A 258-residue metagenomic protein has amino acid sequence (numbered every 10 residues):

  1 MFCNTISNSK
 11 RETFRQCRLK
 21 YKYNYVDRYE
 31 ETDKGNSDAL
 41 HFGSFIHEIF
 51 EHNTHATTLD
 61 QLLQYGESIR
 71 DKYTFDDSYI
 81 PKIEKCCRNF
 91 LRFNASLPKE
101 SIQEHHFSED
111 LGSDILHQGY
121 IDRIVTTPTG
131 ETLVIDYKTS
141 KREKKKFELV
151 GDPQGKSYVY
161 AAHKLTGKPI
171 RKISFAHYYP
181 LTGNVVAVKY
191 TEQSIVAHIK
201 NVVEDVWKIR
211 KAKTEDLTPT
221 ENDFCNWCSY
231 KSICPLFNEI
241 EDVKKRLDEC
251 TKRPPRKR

Functional and structural regions predicted by a protein language model:
M1-C3, L19-T32, Q64-R70, V134 (+2 more regions): Short amphipathic alpha-helical segments and their helix-coil junctions
I6, C87, A161-R258: Metal-dependent nuclease catalytic regions and adjoining charged, substrate-binding loops involved in nucleic-acid end
R11-A56, E100-H105: Nuclease catalytic cores
C17, I46-H47, R123, Y158 (+2 more regions): A residue-level signal for conserved active-site and pocket-lining positions in enzyme catalytic cores
Y29-N36, K144-F147, D216-L217: Short, polar/flexible loop-turn hinges at active-site or ligand-entry regions and domain interfaces
D38, F42, I46, Y79 (+3 more regions): Hydrophobic (often cysteine-bearing) scaffold residues that line and stabilize catalytic clefts of nucleotide/cofactor
F45-H106, D110: A non-catalytic, helix-rich entry segment at domain boundaries
H105-E204: Mg2+/Mn2+-dependent nuclease catalytic core
